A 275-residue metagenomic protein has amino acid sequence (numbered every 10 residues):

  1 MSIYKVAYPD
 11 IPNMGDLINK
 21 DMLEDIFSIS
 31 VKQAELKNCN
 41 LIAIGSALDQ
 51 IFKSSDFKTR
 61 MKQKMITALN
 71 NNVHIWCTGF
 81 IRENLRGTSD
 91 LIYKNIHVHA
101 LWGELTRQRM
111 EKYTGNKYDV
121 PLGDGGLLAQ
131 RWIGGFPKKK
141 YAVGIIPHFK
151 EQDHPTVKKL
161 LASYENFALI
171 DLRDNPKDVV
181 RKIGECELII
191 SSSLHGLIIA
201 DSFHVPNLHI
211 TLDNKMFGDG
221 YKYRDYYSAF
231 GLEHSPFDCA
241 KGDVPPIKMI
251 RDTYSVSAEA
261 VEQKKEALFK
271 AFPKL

Functional and structural regions predicted by a protein language model:
M1-L275: Active-site anion-handling motifs in enzyme catalytic cores
